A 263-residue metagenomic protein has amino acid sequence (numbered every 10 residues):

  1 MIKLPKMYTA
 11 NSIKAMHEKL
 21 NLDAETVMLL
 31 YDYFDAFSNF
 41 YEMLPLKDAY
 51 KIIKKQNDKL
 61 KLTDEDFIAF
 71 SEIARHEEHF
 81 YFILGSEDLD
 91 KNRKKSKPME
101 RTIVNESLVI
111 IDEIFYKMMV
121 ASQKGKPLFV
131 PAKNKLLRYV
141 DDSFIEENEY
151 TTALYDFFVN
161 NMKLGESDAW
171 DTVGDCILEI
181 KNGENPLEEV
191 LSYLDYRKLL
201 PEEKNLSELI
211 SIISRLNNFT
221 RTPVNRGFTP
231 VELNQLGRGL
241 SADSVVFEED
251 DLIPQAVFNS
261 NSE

Functional and structural regions predicted by a protein language model:
M1-E263: Acidic/negatively charged segments and metal-coordination signatures
